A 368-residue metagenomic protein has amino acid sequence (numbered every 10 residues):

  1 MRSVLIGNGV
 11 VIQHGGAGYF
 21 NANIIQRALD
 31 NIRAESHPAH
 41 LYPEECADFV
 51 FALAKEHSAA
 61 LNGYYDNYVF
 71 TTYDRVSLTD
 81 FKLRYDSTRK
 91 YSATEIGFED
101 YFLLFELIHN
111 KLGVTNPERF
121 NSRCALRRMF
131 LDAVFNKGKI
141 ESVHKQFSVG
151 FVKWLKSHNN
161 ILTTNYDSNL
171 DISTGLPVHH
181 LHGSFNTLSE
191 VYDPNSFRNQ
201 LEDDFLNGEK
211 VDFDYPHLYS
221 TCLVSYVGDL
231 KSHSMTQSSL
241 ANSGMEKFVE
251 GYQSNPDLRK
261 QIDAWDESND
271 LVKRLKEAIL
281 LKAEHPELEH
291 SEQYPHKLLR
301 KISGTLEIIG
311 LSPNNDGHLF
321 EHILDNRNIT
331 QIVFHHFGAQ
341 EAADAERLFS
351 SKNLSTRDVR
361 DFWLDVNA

Functional and structural regions predicted by a protein language model:
M1-A17, N23, R27-A28, E35-P38 (+3 more regions): SIR2/sirtuin-family catalytic core signature
G7, R89, H109, G113 (+4 more regions): C-terminal or late-domain output modules
G16-Y19, I24, D30, L53-L61: PAPS-dependent sulfotransferase catalytic core
Y42-R128, G138-V272: Extended, H/D-rich, highly charged conserved domains that either
A133-V143, I279-H285: Surface-exposed cleft-lining segments at the edges of enzyme active sites
